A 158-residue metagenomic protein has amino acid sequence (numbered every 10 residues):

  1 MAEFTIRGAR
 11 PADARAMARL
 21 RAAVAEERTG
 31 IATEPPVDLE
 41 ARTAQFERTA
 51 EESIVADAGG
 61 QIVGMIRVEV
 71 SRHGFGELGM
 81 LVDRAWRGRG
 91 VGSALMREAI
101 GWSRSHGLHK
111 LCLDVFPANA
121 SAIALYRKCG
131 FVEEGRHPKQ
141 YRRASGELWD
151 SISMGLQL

Functional and structural regions predicted by a protein language model:
A2, W149-L158: Terminal substrate-recognition subdomain of acyl/acetyltransferases
G8-A14, A22-A85, M96-E98, W102 (+1 more regions): Acetyl-CoA-dependent GNAT
M17: Hydrophobic pocket/interface hotspot
D83-R89, P117-A118: Active-site acidic-Proline motif in GNAT/NAT acetyltransferases
G88-S105, A124-K128: Conserved acetyl-CoA-binding loop-helix of GNAT-fold acetyltransferases
G92, M96, N119-A122, K139-S145: Short glycine/proline-centered loop/turn elements that form peptide/ligand docking sites
S103-D114: Conserved GNAT acetyl-CoA-binding A-motif
C112-V115, R127, V132-L148: Conserved catalytic-core motifs of GNAT/GCN5-like acyltransferases
